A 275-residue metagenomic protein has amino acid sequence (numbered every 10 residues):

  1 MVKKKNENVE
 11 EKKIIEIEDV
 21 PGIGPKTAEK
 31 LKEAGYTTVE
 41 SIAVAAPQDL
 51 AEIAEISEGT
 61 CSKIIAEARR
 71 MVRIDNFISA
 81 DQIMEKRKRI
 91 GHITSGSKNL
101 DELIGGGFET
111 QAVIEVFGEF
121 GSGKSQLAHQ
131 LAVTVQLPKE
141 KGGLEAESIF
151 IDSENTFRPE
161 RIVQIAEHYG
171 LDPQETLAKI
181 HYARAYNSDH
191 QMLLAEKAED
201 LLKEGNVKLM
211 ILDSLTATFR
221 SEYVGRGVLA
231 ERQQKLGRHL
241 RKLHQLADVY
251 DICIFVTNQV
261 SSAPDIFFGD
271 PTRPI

Functional and structural regions predicted by a protein language model:
M1-D19: Long, low-complexity intrinsically disordered regulatory regions enriched in P/S/T/G and acidic residues that serve as
I17-V20, L31-I53: A short amphipathic alpha-helix within small helical-bundle interaction modules
K30, E67, M71-E175: The Walker A/P-loop phosphate-binding site
I42, L100, V116, I162 (+4 more regions): Residue-level signature of catalytic and energy-coupling elements of molecular machines, predominantly ATP/GTP-dependent
E55-S57, A66: Conserved glycine-bearing catalytic or ligand-binding loops at nucleotide- and phosphate-handling centers of large
G143-V228: Conserved inter-motif catalytic segment of the P-loop NTP-binding fold
Q233-G237, R241-I275: Phosphate-binding/switch region of NTP-binding enzymes
